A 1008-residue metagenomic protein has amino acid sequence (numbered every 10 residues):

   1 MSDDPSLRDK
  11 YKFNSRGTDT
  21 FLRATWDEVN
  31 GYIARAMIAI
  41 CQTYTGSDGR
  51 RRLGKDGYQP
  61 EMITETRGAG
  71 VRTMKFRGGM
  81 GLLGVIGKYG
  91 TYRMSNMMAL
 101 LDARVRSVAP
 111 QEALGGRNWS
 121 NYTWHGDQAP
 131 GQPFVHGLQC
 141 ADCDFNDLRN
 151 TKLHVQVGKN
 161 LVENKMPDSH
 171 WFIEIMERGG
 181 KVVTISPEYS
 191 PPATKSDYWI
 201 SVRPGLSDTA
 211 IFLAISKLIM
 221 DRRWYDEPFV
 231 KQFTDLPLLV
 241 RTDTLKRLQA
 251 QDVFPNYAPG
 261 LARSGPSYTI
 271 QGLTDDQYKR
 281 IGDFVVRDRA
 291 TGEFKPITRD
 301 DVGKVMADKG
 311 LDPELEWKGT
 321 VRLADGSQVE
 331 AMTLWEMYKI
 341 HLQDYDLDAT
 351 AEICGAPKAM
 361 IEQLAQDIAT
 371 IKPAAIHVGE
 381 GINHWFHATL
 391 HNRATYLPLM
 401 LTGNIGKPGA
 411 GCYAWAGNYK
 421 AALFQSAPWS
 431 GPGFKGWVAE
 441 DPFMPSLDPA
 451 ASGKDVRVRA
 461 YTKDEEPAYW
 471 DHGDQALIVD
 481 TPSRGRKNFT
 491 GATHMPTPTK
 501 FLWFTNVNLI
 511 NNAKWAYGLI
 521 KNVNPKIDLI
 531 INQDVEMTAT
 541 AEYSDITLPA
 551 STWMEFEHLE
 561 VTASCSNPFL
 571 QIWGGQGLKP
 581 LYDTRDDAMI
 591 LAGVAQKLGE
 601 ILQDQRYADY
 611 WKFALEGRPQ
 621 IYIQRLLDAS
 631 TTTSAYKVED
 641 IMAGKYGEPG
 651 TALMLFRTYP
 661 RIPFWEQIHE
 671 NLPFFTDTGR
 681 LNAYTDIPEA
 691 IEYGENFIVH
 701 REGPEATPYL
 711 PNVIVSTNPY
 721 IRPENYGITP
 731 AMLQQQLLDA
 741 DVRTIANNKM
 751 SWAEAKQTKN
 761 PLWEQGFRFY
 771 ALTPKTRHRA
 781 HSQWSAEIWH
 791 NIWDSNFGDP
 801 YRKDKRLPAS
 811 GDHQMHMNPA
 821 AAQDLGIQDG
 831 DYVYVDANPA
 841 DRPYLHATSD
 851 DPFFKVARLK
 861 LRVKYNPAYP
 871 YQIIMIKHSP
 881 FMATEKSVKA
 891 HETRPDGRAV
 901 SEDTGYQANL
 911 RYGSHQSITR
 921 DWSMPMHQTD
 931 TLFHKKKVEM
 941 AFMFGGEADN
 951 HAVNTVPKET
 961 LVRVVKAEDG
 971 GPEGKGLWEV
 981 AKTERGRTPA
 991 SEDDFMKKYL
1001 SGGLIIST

Functional and structural regions predicted by a protein language model:
M1-E555, N671-P673, G679, E702: Catalytic alpha/large subunits of respiratory electron-transfer oxidoreductases, centered on bis-MGD molybdoenzymes
P191, L206-A214, Q533-Y543, P549-D583 (+2 more regions): Catalytic or ion-translocation cores adjacent to nucleophile or general acid/base/metal-coordination motifs in diverse
T209, L245, G379, M642 (+9 more regions): Aromatic-residue-lined binding/catalytic grooves and analogous aromatic/hydrophobic interfacial grooves in multimeric
A427-A439, P549-A563, Y865-P867, T884-H891 (+1 more regions): Acidic, Ser/Thr-rich peripheral helices and adjacent loops at domain boundaries
N488-A492, P496-N512, L519-N522, N532 (+3 more regions): C-terminal substrate/ligand-recognition segments
L519, D528-L529, V535, G574-A595 (+1 more regions): Phosphate/diphosphate-binding loops
D587-E639, Y726, P730, Q734-Q735 (+2 more regions): Long, contiguous, secondary-structure-rich segments that constitute the structural scaffold of globular domains
P619-F797: Long, low-complexity segments enriched in small/aliphatic residues
